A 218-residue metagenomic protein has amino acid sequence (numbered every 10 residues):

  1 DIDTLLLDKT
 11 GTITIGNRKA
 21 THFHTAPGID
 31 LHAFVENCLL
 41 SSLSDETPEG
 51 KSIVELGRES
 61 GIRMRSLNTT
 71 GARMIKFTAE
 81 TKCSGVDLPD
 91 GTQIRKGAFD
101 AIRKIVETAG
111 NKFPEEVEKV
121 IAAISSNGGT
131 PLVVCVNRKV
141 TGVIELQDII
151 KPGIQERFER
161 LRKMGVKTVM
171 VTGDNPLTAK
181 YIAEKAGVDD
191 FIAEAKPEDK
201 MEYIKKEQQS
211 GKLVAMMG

Functional and structural regions predicted by a protein language model:
D1-I13, R18-G218: Cytosolic catalytic headpiece
